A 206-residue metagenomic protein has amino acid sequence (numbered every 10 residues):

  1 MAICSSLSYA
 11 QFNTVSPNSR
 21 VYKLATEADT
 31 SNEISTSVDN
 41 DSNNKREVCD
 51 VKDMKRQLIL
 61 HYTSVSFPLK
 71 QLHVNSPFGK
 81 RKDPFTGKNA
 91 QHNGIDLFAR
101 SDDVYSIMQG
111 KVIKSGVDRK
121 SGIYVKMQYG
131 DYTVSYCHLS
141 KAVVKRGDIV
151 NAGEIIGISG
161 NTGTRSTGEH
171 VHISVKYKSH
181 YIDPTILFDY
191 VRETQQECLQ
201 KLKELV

Functional and structural regions predicted by a protein language model:
M1-K82, Q195-V206: Polar/charged, compositionally biased leader and regulatory segments
S66, N75, F98, D103-I107 (+2 more regions): Small beta-strand-rich domains/subdomains or short beta-sheet motifs embedded in larger alpha/beta proteins
H73-T86, G94-A99, D103, G116-D118: Secreted/periplasmic proteins that engage bacterial cell-wall peptidoglycan
S76, A99, K114, H138-K141 (+1 more regions): A residue-level detector for short acidic-glycine micro-motifs
A90-N93, S106-V143, E169-H170: Zn2+-dependent peptidoglycan hydrolase active-site motif and core
R100, Q128-G130, K178: Short strand-coil-strand connectors
D103-K114, V144-S159: Short, well-structured beta-strand-loop connectors
I123-K126, D148-L205: Conserved, short, structured surface segments that act as functional micro-motifs
